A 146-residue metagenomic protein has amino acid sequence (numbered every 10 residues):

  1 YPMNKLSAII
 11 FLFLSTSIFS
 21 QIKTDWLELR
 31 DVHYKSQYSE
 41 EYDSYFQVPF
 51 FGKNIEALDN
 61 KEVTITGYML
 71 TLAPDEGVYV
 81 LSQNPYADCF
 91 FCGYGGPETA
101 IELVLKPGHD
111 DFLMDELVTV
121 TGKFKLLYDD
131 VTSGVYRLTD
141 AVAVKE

Functional and structural regions predicted by a protein language model:
N4-F11: Sec-dependent signal peptide recognition, specifically the positively charged N-region followed immediately by
F11-L12, G67: Short, charged low-complexity linear motifs
S15-S17: N-terminal signal peptide c-region/cleavage motif recognized by signal peptidases
Q21-E146: OB-fold and OB-like single-stranded nucleic-acid-recognition modules and their adjacent interaction interfaces
